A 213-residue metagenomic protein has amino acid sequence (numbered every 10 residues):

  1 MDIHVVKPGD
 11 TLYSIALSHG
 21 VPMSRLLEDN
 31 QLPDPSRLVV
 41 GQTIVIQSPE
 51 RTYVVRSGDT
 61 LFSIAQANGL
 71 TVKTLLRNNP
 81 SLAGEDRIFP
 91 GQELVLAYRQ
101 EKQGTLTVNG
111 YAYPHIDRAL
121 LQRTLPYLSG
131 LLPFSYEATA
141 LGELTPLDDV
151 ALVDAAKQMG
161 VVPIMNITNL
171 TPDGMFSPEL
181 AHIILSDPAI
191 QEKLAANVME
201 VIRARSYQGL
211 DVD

Functional and structural regions predicted by a protein language model:
M1-H19, Q42-G69, Q92: Primarily a LysM-type cell-wall glycan-binding module
H4-K7, V45, V54-R56, E93-V95 (+4 more regions): Soluble periplasmic/extracytoplasmic beta-strand elements of cell-envelope proteins
V6, H19, L27-N30, N68 (+8 more regions): Sec/Tat-exported extracytoplasmic proteins
T11, T60, T71-R77, S81-G130 (+2 more regions): Non-catalytic accessory regions flanking glycosidase/transglycosidase catalytic cores in CAZymes
Y13-L17, S24, F62-Q66, K73 (+10 more regions): Solvent-exposed, polar/charged alpha-helical surfaces in well-ordered, non-transmembrane soluble domains, broadly
L32-S48, R87-R99: Short, structured interface segments
E101-P114, L125, T139-D213: Chitinase-like catalytic core of GlcNAc-active glycosidases
